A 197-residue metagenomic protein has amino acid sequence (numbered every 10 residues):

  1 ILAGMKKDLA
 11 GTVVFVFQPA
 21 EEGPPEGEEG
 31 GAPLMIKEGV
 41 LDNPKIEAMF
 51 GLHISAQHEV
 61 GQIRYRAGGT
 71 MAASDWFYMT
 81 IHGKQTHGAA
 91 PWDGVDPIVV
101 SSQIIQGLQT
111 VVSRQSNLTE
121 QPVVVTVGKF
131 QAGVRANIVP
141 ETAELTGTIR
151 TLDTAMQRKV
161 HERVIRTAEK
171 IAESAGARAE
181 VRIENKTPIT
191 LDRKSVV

Functional and structural regions predicted by a protein language model:
L2, K7-K129, V134-I138: Histidine/acidic-residue-rich, glycine-tolerant segments that coordinate divalent metal ions
S102-V197: Metal-dependent amide/peptide-bond hydrolase catalytic core, centered on the "pita-bread" metallohydrolase fold
